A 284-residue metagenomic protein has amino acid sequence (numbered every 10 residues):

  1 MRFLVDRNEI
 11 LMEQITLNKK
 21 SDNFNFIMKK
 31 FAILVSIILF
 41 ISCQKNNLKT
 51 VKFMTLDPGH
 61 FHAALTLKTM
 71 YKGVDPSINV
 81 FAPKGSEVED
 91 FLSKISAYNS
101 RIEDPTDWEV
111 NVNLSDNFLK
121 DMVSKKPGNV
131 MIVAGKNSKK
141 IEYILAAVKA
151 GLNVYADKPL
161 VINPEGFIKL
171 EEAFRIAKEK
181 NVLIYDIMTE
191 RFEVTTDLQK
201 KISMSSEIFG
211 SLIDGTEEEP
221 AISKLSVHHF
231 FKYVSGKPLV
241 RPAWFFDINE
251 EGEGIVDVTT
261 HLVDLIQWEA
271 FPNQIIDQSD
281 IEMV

Functional and structural regions predicted by a protein language model:
E13, K19, F26-F31: Positively charged n-region of N-terminal signal peptides that target proteins for export
F31-F40: Sec-dependent N-terminal signal peptides
Q44-L152, E165-I184: N-terminal glycine-/serine-/threonine-rich beta1-alpha1-beta2 phosphate-ribose binding loop of Rossmann-like
G151, D157-P159: Short helix/strand-capping hinge loops at secondary-structure junctions that flank key functional elements
V161-P238: A contiguous active-site-proximal alpha/beta segment in oxidoreductase catalytic domains
G236-V284: Rossmann-like dinucleotide-binding domain that binds NAD(P)(H)
